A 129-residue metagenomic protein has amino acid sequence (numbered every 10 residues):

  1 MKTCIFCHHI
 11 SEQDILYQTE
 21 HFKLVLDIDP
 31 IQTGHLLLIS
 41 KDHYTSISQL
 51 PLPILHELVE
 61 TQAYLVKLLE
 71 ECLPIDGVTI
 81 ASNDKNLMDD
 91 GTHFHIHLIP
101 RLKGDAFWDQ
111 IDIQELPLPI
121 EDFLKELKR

Functional and structural regions predicted by a protein language model:
M1-R129: HIT superfamily nucleotide-processing domains
